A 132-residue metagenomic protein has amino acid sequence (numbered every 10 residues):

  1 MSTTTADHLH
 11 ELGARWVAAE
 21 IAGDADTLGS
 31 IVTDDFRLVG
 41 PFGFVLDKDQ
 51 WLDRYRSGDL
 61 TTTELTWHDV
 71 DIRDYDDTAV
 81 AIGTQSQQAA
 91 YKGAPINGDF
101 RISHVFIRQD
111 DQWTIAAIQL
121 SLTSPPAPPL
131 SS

Functional and structural regions predicted by a protein language model:
S2-S30, R37-S132: A beta-strand edge to alpha-helix "cap/lid" segment located at domain peripheries
